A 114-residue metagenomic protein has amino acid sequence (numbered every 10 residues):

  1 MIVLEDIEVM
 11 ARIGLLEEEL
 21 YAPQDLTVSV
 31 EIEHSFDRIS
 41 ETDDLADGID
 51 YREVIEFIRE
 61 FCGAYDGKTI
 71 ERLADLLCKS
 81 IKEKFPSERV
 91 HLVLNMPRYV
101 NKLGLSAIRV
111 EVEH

Functional and structural regions predicted by a protein language model:
M1-H114: N-terminal, polar/charged subdomain of small-to-medium soluble alpha/beta proteins
